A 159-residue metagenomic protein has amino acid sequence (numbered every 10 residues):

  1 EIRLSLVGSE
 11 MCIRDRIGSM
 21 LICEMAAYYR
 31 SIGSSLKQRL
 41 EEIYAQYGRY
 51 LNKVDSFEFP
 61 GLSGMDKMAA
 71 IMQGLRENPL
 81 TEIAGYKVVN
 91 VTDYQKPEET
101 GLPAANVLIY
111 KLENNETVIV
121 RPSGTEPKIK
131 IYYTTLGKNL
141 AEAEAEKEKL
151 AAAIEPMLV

Functional and structural regions predicted by a protein language model:
E1-G8, I13: Single conserved hydrophobic/aromatic residue that forms the stacking wall/gate of nucleotide- or nucleobase-binding
V7-S9, S19, P60, S123: Surface-exposed loop/turn and secondary-structure junction residues enriched for glycine/proline
E10, D15-S19, C23-Y44: Mobile "lid/hinge" segments at catalytic clefts and subdomain interfaces of large enzymes
I32-V159: Catalytic-core signal marking the mid-to-C-terminal active-site face
